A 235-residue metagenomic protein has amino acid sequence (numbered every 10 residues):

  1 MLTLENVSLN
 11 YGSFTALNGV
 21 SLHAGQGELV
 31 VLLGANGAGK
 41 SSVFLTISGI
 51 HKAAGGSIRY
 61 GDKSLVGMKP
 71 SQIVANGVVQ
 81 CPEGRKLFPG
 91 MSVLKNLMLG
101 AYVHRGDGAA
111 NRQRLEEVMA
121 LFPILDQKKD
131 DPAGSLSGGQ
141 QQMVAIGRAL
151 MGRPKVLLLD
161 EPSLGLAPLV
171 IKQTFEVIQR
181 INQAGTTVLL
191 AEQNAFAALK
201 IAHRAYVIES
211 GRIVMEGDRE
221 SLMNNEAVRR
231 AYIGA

Functional and structural regions predicted by a protein language model:
L2-L4, L17: Conserved structural motif at the start of ABC-family nucleotide-binding domains
G12, V30, M68, V93-Q113 (+3 more regions): ABC-type ATPase nucleotide-binding domains, specifically the catalytic core motifs of the NBD
L33-A35: The feature captures the beta-strand-to-loop junction immediately N-terminal to the Walker
S48: Helix-to-loop junction immediately C-terminal to a conserved catalytic motif
G56-S64, N76, A110-L115: Conserved ABC transporter NBD signature motif
P132-L136: Conserved ABC ATPase signature
A149-L150: ABC ATPase C-loop
